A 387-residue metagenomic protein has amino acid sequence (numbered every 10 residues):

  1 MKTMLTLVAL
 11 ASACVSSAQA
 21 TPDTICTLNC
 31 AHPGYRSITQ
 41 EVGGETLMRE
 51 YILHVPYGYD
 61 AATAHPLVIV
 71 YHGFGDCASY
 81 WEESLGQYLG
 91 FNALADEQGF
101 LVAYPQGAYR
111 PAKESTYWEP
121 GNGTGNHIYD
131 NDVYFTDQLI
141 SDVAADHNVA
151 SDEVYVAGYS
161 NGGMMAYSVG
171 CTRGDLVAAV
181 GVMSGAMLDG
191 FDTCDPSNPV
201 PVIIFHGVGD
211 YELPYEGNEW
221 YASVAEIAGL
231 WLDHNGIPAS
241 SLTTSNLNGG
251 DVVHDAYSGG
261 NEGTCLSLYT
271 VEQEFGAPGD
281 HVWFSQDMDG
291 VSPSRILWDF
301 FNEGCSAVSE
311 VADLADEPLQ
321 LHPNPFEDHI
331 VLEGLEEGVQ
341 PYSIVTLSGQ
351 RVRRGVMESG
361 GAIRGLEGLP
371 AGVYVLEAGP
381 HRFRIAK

Functional and structural regions predicted by a protein language model:
A18-L67, E97, V154-G181, M187 (+6 more regions): A domain-start/cap signature at the N-terminus of enzymes
V42, L47-I52, A62-Y155, S168 (+3 more regions): Serine-hydrolase catalytic machinery in alpha/beta-hydrolase-like enzymes
G107, G181-L188, G207-D210: Active-site nucleophile loop of the alpha/beta-hydrolase fold
P201-F205, Y221-V224, H234-A307: C-terminal catalytic histidine-bearing segment of alpha/beta-hydrolase fold enzymes
C305-H322, D328, G334-E337, Q350-R351: Residue-level detector of functionally pivotal "anchor" positions at catalytic/ligand-binding pockets or at interdomain
I344-V352, Y374: Short, glycine-anchored, charge-dense loop/turn motifs used at functional sites
R354, R364, A371-K387: C-terminal tail/sorting-segment detector
